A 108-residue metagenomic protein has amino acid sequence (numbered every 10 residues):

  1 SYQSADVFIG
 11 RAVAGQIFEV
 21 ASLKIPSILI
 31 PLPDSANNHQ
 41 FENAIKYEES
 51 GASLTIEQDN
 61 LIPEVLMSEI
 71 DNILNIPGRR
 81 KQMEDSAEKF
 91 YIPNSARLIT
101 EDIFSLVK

Functional and structural regions predicted by a protein language model:
S1-K108: Nucleotide-activated sugar donor-binding and catalytic core shared by glycosyltransferases and related lipid-linked
